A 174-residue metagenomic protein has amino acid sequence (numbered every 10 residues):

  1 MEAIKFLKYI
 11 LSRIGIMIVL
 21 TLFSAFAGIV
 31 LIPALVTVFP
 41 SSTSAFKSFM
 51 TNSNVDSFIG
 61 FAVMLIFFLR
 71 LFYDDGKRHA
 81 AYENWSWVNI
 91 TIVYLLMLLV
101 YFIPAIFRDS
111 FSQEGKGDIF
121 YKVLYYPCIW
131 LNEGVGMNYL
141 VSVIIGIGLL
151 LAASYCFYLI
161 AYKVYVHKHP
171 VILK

Functional and structural regions predicted by a protein language model:
M1-V63: Transmembrane alpha-helical insertion/packing segments
V19-F26, W87-E114: Hydrophobic alpha-helical membrane-insertion segments
I29, P33-S41, Y73-K77, I106-E114 (+2 more regions): Transmembrane helix-loop junctions in multipass membrane proteins, especially transporters and channels
F39-S44, S110-V135: Membrane-interfacial helical/loop segments at transmembrane boundaries in membrane proteins
V55-I59, Y125-A153: Hydrophobic alpha-helical transmembrane segments
D56-Y82: Canonical alpha-helical transmembrane segments
F61-R70, M97-F102, I147-L159: Hydrophobic core of alpha-helical transmembrane segments in multi-pass integral membrane proteins
F72-R78, V143-K174: Cytosolic juxtamembrane helix at the C-terminal end of the final transmembrane segment
